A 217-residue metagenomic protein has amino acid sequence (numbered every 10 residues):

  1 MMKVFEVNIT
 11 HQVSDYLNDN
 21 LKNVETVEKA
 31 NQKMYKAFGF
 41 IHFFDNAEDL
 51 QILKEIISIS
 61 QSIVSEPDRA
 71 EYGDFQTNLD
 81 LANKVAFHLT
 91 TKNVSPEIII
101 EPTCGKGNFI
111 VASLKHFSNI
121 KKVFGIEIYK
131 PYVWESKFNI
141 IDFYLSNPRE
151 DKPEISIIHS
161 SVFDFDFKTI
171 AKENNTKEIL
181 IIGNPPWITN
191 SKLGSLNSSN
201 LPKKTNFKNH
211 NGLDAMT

Functional and structural regions predicted by a protein language model:
M2-N139, D166: Class I S-adenosyl-L-methionine
E66-P67, L89, K106-K122, V162-T217: SAM-dependent methyltransferase catalytic-core segment centered on the flexible catalytic loop and adjoining short
S95, N119, D151-P153, K177: Short loop/turn motifs at secondary-structure junctions
I100, D151, G183-N184: Selective for proline/serine-rich intrinsically disordered segments in cytosolic/nuclear regulatory regions
I140-A171: S-adenosyl-L-methionine
